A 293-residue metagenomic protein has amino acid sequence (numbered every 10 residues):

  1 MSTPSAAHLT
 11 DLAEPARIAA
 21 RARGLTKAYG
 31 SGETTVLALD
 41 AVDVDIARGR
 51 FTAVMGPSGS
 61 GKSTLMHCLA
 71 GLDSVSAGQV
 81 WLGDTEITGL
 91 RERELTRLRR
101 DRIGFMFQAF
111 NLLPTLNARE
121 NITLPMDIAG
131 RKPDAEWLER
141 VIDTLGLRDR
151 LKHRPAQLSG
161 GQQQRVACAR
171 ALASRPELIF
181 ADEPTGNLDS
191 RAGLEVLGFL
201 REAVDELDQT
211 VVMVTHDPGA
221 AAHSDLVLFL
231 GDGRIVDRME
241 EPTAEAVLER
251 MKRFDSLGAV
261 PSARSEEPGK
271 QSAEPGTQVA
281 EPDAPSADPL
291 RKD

Functional and structural regions predicted by a protein language model:
P4-R17, A259-K292: Intrinsically disordered, low-complexity terminal tails and inter-domain linkers enriched for S/T/G/P/D/E
A7-T10, E14, H67, D134 (+2 more regions): Polar/charged alpha-helical tracts
R17-L226, L230: ABC family nucleotide-binding domain
R234-G258: Conserved beta-strand-loop-alpha-helix hinge in the C-terminal portion of ABC ATPase nucleotide-binding domains
